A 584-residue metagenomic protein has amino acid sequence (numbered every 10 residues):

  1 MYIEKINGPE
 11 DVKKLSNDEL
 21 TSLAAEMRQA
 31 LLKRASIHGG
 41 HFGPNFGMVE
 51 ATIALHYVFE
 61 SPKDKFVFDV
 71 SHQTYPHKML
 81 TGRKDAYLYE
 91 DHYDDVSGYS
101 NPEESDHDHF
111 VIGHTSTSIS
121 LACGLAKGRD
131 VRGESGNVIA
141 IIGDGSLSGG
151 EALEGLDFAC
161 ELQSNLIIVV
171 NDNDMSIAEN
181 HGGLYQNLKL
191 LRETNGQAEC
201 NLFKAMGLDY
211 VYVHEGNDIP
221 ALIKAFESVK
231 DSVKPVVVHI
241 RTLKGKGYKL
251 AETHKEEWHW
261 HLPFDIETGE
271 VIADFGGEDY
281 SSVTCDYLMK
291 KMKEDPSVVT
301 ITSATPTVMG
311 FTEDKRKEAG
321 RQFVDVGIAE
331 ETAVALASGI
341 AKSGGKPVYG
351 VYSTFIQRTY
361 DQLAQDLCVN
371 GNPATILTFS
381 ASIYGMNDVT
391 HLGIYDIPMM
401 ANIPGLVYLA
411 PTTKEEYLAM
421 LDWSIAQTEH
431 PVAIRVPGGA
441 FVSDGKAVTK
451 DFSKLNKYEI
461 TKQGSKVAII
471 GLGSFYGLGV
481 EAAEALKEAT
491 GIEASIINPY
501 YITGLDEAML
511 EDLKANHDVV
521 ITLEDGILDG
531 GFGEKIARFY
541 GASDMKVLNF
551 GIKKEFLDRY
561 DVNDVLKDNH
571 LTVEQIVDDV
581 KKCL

Functional and structural regions predicted by a protein language model:
M1-M79, E215: N-terminal amphipathic, basic-rich helices that act as targeting or association modules
Q29-S36, D95-I112, G133-I139, T312-V324 (+4 more regions): Glycine/charged-rich beta-loop-alpha catalytic/anionic-binding loops adjacent to active sites
G39-M48, F68-H72, S100-S120, I142-S146 (+7 more regions): Active-site nucleophile and cofactor-binding loops and adjacent substrate-binding regions of central metabolic enzymes
H41-L162, V298, S303, T312-E313 (+1 more regions): Cofactor-binding active-site loop characterized by glycine-rich and histidine/acidic residues
D64, Y248-Q357, Q362-N372, I470-G473: Non-catalytic terminal/interface segments that mediate subunit docking, oligomerization, and allosteric communication
A86-V96, E161-M175, C368-S380: A glycine-rich helix N-cap at a beta->alpha junction
D108-F264, E270-G277, S282-D286, L406-H517: Glycine-rich ThDP/TPP pyrophosphate-binding loop and its adjacent helix/strand module within ThDP-dependent enzymes
P263, G269-D274, G385-N387, V407 (+2 more regions): Peripheral docking tails and interdomain loops at the edges of cofactor- or intermediate-handling domains
